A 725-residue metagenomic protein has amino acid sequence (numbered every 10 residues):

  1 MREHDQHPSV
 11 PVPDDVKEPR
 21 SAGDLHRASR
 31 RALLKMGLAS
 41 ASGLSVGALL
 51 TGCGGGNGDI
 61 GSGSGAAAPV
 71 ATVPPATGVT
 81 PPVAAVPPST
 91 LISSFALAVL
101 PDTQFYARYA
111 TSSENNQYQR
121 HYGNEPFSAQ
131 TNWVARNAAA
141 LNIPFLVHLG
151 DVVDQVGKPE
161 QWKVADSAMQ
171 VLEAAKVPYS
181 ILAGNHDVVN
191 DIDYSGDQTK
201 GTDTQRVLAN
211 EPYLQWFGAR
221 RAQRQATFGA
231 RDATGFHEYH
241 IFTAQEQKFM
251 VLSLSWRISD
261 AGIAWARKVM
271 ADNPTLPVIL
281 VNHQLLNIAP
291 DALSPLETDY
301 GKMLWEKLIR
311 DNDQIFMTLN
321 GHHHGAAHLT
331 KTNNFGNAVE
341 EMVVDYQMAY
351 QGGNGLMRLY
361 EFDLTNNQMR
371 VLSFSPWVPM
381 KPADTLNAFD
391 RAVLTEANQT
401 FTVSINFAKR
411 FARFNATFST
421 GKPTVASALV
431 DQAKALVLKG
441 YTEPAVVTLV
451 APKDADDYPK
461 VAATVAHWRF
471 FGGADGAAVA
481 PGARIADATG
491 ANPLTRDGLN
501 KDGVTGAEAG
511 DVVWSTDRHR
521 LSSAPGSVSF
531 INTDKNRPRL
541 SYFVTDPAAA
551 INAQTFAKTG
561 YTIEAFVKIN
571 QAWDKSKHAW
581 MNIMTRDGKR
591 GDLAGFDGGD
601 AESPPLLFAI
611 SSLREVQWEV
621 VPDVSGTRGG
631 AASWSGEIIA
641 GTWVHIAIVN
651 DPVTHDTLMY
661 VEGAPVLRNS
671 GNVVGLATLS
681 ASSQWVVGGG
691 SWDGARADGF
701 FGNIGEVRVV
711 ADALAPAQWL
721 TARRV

Functional and structural regions predicted by a protein language model:
M1-T51: N-terminal secretory signal peptides
G65, P69-E160: N-terminal active-site segment of His-dependent metallophosphoesterases
Q117, G157-A264, L329-V343, L356-E361: Extended active-site neighborhood of metal-dependent phosphoesterases/phosphodiesterases
K439-P538, L720-V725: Extracytoplasmic low-complexity segments
A462-V465, S522-F530, D534-Q617, D656 (+1 more regions): Extracellular glycan-recognition modules
E619-H645: Short, aromatic/His-centered strand-loop micro-motif at the edge of beta-sheets
V644-D656: Localized edge beta-strand/strand-to-loop motifs within extracellular or lumenal beta-rich domains
N669-N703: Flexible glycan-contacting loops in extracellular carbohydrate-active proteins
